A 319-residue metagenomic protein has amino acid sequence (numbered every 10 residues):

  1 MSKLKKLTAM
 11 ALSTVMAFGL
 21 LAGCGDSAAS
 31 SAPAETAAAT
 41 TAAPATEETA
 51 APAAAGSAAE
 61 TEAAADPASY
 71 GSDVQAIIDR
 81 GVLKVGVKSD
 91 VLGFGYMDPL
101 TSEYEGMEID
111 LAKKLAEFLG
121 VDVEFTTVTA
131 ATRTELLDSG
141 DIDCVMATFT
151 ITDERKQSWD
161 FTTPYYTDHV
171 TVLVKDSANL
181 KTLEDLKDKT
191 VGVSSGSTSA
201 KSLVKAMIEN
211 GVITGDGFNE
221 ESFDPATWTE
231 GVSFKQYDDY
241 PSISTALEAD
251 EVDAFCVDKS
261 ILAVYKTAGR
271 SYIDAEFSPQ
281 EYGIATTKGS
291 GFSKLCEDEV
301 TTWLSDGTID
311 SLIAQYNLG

Functional and structural regions predicted by a protein language model:
K6-L7, L21-E35: Bacterial lipoprotein signal-peptidase II cleavage site
A59, A63, A68-G71, I109-F118 (+3 more regions): Extended ligand-binding regions for polar small-molecule ligands
E62-T148, S311: Extracytoplasmic small-molecule ligand-binding "clamshell" domains of the periplasmic binding protein/Venus flytrap
A63-S72, T198-F234, T267-E276, T301-G319: Ligand-binding clefts/hinges and TM-proximal coupling segments of bilobed small-molecule sensing domains
I109, E124-L136, G217-T245: Short helix-initiation/N-cap motifs at beta->coil->alpha
K113, E117, D122-D185, R270-E276: Acidic, polar ligand-binding/catalytic clefts
E135, F149-Q157, S202-K205, P241-S278: A ligand-binding cleft/hinge motif common to bilobed small-molecule-binding domains
Y166-V174, K259-T301, G319: Periplasmic-binding protein-like
